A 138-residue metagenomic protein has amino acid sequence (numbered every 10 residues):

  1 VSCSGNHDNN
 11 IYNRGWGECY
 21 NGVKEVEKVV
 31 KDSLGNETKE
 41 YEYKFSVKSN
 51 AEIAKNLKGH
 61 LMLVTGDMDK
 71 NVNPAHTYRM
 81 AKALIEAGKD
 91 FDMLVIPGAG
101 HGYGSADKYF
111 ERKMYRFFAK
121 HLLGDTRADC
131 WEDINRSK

Functional and structural regions predicted by a protein language model:
V1-K138: Active-site-proximal cap/loop segments of hydrolase catalytic domains
